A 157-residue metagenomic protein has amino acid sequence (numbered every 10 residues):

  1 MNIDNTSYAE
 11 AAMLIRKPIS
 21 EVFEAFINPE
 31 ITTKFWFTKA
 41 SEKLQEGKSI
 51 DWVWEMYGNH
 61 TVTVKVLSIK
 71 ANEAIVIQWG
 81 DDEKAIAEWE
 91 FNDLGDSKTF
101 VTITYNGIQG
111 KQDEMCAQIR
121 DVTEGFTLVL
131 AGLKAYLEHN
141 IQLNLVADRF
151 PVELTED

Functional and structural regions predicted by a protein language model:
M1-S41, E156-D157: Hydrophobic ligand-binding cavity/cleft-lining segments
Y8-E10, N59-V64, K84-E88: Short, surface-exposed coil-to-beta transition loops
A12-R16, V53, K65, E90: Generic structural detector for well-ordered beta-strands
I19-S20, L67-N72, F91-F100: A short, structured loop/turn motif at beta-sheet edges
V22-F26, T32, I50, V66 (+4 more regions): Hydrophobic pocket/interface hotspot
K39-D81: Glycine-rich portal/gate segments that line the openings of hydrophobic small-molecule binding cavities
D81-L128, V146: Beta-strand/loop substructures that line and gate deep hydrophobic ligand-binding cavities in soluble
A135-D157: Short, highly charged C-terminal tails/helix-capping segments
